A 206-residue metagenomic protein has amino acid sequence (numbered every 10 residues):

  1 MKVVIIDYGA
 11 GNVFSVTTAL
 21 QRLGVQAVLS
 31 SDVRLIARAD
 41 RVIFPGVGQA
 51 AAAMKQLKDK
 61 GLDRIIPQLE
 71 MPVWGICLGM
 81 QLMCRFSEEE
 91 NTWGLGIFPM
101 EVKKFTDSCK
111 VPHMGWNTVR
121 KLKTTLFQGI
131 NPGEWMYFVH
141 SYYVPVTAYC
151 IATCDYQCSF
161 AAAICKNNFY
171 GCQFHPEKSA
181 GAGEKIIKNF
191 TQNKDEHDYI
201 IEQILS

Functional and structural regions predicted by a protein language model:
M1-V4: Extreme N-terminal starter segment of soluble prokaryotic enzymes
G11: Conserved Rossmann-like nucleotide-cofactor binding loop
A27-R38: Short acidic low-complexity segments
L35-I36, I65, A163: Structural alpha-helical scaffold elements that stabilize or flank donor/cofactor-binding regions in carbohydrate
G48-G115: Cysteine-nucleophile active-site neighborhood
Q68, V102-S206: Amide-donor transfer/coupling interface in amidating biosynthetic enzymes
